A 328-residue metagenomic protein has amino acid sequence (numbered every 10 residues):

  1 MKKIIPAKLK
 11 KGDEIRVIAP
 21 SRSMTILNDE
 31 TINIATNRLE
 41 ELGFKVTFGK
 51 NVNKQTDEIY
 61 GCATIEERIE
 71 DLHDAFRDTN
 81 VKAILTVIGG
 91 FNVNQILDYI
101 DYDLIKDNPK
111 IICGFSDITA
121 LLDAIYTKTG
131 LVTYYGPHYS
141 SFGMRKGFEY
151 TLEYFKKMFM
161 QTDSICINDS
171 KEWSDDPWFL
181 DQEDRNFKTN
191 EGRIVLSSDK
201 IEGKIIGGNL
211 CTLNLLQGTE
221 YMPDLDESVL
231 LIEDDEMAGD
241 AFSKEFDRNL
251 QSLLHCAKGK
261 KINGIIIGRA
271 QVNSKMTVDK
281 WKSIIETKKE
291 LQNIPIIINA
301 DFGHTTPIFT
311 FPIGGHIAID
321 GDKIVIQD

Functional and structural regions predicted by a protein language model:
M1-N80: ATP/NTP phosphate-donor binding region
T31-I34, E66-E67, K244-Q251, V278-E286: Charged helix-capping and loop-helix junction motifs
L85-N94, F115: N-terminal glycine-rich "phosphate-gripper" loop used for MgATP/nucleotide binding and carboxylate activation
I100-I125, V132-Y139, N293-I296: Short, acidic/small-residue loops that bind anionic groups at enzyme active sites
T119-L131, H304-I313: Glycine-rich, charge-decorated loop segments at or immediately adjacent to ligand/cofactor-binding or catalytic sites
Y134-N209: Conserved anion/nucleotide-ligand pocket segment
L216-T277: Internal helical hairpin/lid segments
I267-D328: ATP/nucleoside-binding phosphotransfer catalytic cores, i.e., glycine-rich phosphate-binding loops
